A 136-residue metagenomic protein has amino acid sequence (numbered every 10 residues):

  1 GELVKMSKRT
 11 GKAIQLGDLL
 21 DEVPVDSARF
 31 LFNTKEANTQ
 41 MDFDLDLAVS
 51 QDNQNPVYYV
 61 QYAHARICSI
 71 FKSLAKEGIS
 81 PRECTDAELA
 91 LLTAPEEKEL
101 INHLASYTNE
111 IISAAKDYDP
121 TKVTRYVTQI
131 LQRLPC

Functional and structural regions predicted by a protein language model:
G1-C136: Non-catalytic interaction-recognition regions
